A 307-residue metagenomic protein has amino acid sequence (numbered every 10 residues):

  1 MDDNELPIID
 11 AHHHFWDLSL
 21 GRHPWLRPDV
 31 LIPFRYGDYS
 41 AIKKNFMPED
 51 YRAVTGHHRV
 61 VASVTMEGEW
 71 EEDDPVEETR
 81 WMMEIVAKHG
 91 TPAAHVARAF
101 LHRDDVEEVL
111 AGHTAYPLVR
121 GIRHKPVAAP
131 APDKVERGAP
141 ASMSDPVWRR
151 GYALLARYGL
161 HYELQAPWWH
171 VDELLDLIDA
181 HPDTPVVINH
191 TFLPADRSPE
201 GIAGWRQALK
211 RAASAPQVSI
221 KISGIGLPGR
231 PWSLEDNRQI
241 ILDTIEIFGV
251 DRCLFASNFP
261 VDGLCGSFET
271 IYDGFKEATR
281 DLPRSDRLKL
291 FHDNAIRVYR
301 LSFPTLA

Functional and structural regions predicted by a protein language model:
M1-A11, L18-A53, A62, D243 (+2 more regions): Mid-to-C-terminal alpha-helical segments outside catalytic/metal-binding sites
H12, S63, H95, I122 (+6 more regions): Conserved, mostly hydrophobic/aromatic
D17-E49, A53-A62, Y116-A139, S144 (+3 more regions): Active-site gating loops and adjacent loop-to-helix segments of metal-dependent hydrolytic enzymes
I42, E69-V76, A99-E107, A166-D172 (+3 more regions): Acidic-and-aromatic substrate-binding clefts and catalytic sites of carbohydrate-active enzymes
P48-R52, T79-M83, V106-A111, W148-Y152 (+4 more regions): Generic structural signal for well-ordered alpha-helices, preferentially at hydrophobic/aromatic core positions
E67, P75-A87, L175-V187, Q239-E246 (+1 more regions): Short, electropositive alpha-helical surface patch
D73-W169, D176, S219-P228: Active-site gating/metal-coordination segments in enzymes
G138-L254, T305: Catalytic pocket-lining loop regions of alpha/beta-barrel enzymes, especially the amidohydrolase/enolase/GH5 lineages
